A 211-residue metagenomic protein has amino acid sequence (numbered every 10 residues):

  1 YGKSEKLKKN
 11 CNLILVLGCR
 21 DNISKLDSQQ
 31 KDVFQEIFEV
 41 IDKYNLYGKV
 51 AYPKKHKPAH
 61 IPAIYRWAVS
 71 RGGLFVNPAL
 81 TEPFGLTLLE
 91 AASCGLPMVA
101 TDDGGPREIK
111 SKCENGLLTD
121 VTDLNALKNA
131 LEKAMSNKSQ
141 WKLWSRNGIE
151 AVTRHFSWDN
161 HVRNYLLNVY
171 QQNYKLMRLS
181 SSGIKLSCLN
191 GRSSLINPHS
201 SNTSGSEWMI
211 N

Functional and structural regions predicted by a protein language model:
Y1, E90-A92: Short hydrophobic faces within alpha-helices
Y1-K9: Short hydrophobic signal-anchor/transmembrane segments that target glycosyltransferases and glycosylation machinery
L17-D21, K25-V69, G73: Nucleotide-activated donor-binding/catalytic signature segment of Leloir-type glycosyltransferases, i.e., the conserved
G18-D21, Q140-K142, N147-N211: C-terminal amphipathic helix plus adjacent low-complexity, charged tail appended to glycosyltransferase catalytic
L74, P97-A100: Short hydrophobic beta-strand element within catalytic cores of glycosyltransferases and related nucleotide-activated
L80: Aromatic "clamp/platform" in nucleotide-sugar-dependent glycosyltransferases that forms part of the donor/acceptor
G85-L88, P106: Short glycine/serine-rich donor-binding loops of glycosyltransferases
K112-C113, L117-L124, A134-K138: Conserved acidic donor-binding segment of nucleotide-sugar-dependent glycosyltransferases
